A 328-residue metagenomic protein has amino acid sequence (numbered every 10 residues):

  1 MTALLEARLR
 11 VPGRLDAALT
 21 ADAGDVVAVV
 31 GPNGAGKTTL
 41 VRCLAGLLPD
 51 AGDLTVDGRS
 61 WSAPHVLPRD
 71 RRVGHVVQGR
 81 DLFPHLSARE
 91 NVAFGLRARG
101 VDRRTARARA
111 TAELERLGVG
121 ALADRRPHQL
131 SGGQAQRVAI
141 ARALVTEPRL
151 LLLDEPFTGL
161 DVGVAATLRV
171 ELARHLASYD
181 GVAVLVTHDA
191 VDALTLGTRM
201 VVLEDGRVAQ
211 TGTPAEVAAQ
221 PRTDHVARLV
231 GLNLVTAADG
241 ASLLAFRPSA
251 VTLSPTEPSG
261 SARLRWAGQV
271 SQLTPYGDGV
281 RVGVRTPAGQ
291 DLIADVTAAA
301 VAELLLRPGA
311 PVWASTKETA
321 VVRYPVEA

Functional and structural regions predicted by a protein language model:
A17-A28, F83: Pre-Walker A (P-loop) beta-loop-beta motif of ABC nucleotide-binding domains
A28, H65-L67, R71-D81, V184: ABC nucleotide-binding domain signature
V30-P32: The feature captures the beta-strand-to-loop junction immediately N-terminal to the Walker
T38-V41, V138: ABC ATPase nucleotide-binding domain helices that frame the ATP-binding cleft
A45: Helix-to-loop junction immediately C-terminal to a conserved catalytic motif
D53-R72, D102: ABC ATPase NBD Q-loop/coupling interface
R72, S87-R222: ABC ATPase nucleotide-binding domains
L234-D278, Q290-D291, A298-A328: Glycine/charge-rich catalytic "coupling/switch" loops of P-loop NTPases
